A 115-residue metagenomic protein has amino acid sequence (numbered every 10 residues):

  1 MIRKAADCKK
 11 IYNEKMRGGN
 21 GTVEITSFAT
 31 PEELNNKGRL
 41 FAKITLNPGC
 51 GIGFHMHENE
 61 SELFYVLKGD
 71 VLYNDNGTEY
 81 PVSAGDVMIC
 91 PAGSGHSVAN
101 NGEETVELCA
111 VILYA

Functional and structural regions predicted by a protein language model:
M1-G38: A short, N-terminal "cap"/entry segment at the start of jelly-roll beta-barrel domains of the cupin/DSBH fold
S27-P31, A42-H57, A92: Conserved short histidine dyad/triad with adjacent acidic residue
K43, L63, G77-P81: Short, surface-exposed secondary-structure edge patches
T45-N47, M56-Y73: Short, conserved beta-strand element in jelly-roll/cupin
P48, N59-E60, T78, S94-G95 (+2 more regions): A generic "binding-loop/recognition-motif" signal
G53-F54, Y73-N74, C90, H96-E103: Short beta-strand His + acidic residue motifs that chelate non-heme Fe in jelly-roll/DSBH and cupin folds
G77-A92: Short acidic-glycine-tyrosine-enriched beta hairpin
I89, E104-A115: A short hydrophobic beta-strand segment most commonly corresponding to one strand of the jelly-roll/cupin
